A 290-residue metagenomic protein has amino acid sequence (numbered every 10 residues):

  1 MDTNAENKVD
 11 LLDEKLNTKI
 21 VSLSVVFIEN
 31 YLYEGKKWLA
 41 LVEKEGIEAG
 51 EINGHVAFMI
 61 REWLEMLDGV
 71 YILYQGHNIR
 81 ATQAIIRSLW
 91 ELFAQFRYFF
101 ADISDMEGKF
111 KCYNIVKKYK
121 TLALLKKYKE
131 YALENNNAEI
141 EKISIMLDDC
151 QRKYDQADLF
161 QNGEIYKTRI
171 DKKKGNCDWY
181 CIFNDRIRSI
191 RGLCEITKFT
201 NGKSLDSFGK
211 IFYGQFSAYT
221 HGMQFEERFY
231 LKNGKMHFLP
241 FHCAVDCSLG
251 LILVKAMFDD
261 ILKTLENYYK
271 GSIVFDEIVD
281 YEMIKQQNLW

Functional and structural regions predicted by a protein language model:
M1-E48, I52, K117-W290: Secondary-shell segments that build the walls of catalytic and ion/ligand-binding clefts
V9, F96, S104-M106, I115: An N-terminal domain-start capping segment
K37-D102: Long, hydrophobic/aromatic-enriched structural stretches that serve as scaffold segments
G54-H55, D102-C112, S189-G192: Alpha-helix capping and helix-coil boundary motifs
T82, F100-K111, Y269-V279: Short, glycine/acidic-rich hinge or "gate" loops at secondary-structure transitions that mediate conformational
L89, Y113-K117: Basic, Lys/Arg-rich DNA-contacting stretches centered on the C-terminal catalytic core of tyrosine recombinase systems
